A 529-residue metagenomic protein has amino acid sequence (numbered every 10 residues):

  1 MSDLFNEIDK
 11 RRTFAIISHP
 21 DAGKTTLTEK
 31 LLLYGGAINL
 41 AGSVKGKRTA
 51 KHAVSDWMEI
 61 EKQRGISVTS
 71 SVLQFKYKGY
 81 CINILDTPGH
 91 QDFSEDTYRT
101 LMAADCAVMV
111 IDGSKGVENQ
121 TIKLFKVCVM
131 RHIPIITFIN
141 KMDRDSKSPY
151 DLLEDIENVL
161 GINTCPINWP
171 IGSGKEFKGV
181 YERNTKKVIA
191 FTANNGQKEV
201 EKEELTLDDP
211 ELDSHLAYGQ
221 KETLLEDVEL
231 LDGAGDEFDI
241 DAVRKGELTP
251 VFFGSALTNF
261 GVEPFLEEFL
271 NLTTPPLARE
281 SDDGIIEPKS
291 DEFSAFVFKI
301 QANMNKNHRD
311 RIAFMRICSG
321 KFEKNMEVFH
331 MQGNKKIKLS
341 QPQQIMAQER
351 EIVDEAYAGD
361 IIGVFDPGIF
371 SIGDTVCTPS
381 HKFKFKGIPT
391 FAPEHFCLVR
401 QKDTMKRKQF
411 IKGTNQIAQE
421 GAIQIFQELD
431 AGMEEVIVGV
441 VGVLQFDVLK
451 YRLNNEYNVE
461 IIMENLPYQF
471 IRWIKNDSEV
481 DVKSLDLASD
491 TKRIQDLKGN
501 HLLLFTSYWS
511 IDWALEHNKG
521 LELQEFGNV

Functional and structural regions predicted by a protein language model:
M1-V529: Structural and coupling elements of P-loop NTPases
